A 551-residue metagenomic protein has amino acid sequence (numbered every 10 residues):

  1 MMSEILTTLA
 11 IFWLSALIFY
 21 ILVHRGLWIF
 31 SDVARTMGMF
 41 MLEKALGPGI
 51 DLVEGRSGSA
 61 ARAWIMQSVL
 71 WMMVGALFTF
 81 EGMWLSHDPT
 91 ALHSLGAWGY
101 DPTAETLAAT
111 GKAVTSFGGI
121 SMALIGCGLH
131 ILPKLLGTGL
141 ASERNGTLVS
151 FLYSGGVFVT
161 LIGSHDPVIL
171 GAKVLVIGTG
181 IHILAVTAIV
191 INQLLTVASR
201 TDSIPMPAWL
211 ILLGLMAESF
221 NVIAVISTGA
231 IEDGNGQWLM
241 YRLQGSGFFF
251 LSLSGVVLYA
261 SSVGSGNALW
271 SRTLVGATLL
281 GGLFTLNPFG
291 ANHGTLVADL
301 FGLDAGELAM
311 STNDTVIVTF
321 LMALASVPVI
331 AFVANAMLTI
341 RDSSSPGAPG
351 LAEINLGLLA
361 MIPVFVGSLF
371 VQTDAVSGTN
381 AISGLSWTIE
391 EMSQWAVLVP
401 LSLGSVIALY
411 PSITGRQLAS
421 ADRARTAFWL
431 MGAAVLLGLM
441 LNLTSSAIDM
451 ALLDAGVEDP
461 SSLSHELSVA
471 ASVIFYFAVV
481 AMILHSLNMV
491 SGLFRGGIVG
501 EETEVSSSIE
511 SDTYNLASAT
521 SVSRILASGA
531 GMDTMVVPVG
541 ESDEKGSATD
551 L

Functional and structural regions predicted by a protein language model:
S3-A45, A61-D88, D101-L136, L140-H165 (+9 more regions): Hydrophobic cores of alpha-helical transmembrane segments in multi-pass integral membrane proteins
L46-A61: Cytosolic juxtamembrane amphipathic/interface segments immediately preceding and feeding into a transmembrane helix
V53-S57, T90-A97, A104-L107: N-terminal helix-rich structural modules
H165-K173, N313-D314: Membrane-interface helix caps and helix-loop-helix hairpins in membrane proteins
T196-D202, V263-N267, I340-S344: Inter-helical turn/loop segments and adjacent helix faces that build the functional surface of alpha-helical bundle
R200, M206, I226-G236: Intramembrane catalytic core of multi-pass membrane enzymes that act on lipidic substrates
A230-N235, V297-E307, G378-N380, L453-D454: Membrane-interface helix termini and inter-helical loops of multi-pass transporters
L526-L551: Long, low-complexity, intrinsically disordered segments
